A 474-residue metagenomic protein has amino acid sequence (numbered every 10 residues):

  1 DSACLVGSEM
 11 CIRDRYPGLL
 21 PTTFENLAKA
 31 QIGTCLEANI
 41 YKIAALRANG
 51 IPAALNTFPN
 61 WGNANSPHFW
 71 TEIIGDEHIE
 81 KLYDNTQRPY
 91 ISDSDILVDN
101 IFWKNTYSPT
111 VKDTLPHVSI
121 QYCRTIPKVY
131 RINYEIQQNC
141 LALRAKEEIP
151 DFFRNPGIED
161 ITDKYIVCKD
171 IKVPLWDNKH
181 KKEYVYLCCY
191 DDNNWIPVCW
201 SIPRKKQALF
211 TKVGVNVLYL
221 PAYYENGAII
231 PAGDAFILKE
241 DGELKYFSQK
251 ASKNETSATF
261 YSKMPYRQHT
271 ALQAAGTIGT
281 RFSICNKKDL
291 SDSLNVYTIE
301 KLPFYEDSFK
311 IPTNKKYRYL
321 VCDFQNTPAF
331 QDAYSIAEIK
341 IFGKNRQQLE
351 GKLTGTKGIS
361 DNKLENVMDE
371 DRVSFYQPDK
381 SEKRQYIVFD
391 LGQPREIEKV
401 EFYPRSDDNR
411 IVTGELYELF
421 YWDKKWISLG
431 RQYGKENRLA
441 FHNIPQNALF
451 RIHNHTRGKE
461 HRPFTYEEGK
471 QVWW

Functional and structural regions predicted by a protein language model:
S2-G7, C11-I12: Single conserved hydrophobic/aromatic residue that forms the stacking wall/gate of nucleotide- or nucleobase-binding
S8, Y16-E25, A30-Q137: Hydrophobic/aromatic-rich core segments of domains that either
I136-K169: Beta-strand-rich domain onsets/edges
C168-K179, F260: A short, amphipathic beta-strand motif
E183-S201, R281-T298, D407, Y421 (+1 more regions): Short amphipathic beta-strand segments in non-cytosolic proteins
R204-A228, N314-K316, N443-Q446: Short Pro-Gly-centered beta-turn/loop motif in secreted/extracellular proteins
E225-K253, D332, I341, F464-W474: Structured interaction patches on ligand/partner-binding surfaces of diverse proteins
T256-K316, P328-K399, Y403-V412, Y417 (+1 more regions): Disordered, acidic Ser/Thr/Pro-rich linker "stalks" and the adjacent N-terminal cap of the next globular domain
